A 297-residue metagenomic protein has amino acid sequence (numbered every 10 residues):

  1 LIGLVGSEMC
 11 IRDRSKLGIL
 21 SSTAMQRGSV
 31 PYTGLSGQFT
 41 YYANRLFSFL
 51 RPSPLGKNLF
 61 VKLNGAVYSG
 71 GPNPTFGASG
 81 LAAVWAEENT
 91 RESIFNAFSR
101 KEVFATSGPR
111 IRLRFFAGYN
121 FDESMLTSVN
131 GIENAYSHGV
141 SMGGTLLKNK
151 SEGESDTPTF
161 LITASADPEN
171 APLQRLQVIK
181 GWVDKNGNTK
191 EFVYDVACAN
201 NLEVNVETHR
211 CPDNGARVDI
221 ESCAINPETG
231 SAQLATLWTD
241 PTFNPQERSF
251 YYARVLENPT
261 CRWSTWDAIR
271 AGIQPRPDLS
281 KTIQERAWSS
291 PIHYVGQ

Functional and structural regions predicted by a protein language model:
L1-R14: Single conserved hydrophobic/aromatic residue that forms the stacking wall/gate of nucleotide- or nucleobase-binding
R12, I19, T40, N44 (+1 more regions): C-terminal functional module detector
D13-A43: Divalent metal-dependent hydrolysis catalytic cores, especially in the metallo-beta-lactamase
